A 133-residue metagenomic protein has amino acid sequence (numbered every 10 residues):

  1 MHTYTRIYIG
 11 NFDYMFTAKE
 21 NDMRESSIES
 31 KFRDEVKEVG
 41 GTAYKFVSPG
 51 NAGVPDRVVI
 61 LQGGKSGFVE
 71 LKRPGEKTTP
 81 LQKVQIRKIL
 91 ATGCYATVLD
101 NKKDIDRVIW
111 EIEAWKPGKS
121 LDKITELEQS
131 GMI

Functional and structural regions predicted by a protein language model:
H2-I133: Catalytic phosphate/metal-binding cores of nucleic-acid and nucleotide-processing enzymes, i.e., regions that mediate
